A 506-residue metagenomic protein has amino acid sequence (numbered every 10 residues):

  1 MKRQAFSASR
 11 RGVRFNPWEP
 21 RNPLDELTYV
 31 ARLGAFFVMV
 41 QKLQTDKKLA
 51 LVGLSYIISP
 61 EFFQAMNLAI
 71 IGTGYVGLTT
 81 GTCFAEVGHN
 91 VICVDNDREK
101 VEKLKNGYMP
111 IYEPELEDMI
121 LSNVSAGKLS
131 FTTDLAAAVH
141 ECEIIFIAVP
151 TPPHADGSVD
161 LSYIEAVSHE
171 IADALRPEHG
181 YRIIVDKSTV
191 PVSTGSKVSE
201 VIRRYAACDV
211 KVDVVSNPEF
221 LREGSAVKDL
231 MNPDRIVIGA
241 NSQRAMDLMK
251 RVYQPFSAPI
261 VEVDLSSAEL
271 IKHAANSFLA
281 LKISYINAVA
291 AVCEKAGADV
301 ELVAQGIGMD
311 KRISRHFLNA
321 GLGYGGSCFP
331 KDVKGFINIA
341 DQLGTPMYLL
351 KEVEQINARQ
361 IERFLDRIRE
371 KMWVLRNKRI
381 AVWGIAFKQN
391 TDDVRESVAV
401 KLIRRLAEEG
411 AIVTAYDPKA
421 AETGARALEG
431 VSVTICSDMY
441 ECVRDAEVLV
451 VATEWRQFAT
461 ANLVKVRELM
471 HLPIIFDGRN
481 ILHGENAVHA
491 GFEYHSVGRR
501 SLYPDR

Functional and structural regions predicted by a protein language model:
K2, N22, K42-K48: Polybasic, lysine-rich low-complexity intrinsically disordered segments
R3-A5, L51, S55: Compositionally biased, low-complexity segments
S7-S9, R21, R32: Intrinsically disordered, low-complexity segments enriched in serine/proline and basic residues
R11-V13, Q41, S59, F63: Low-complexity, intrinsically disordered segments with a bias for serine/threonine
Y56-R506: Structural/interface elements that position substrates and couple domains in central-metabolism enzymes
